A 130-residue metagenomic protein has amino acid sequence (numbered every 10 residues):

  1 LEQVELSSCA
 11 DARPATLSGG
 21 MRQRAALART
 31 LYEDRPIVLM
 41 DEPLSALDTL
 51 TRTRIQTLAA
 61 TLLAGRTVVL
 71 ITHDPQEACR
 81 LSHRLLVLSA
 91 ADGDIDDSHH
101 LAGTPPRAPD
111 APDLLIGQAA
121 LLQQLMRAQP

Functional and structural regions predicted by a protein language model:
L1-C9: Conserved ABC ATPase "signature" region
A12, E33: Conserved signature/switch motifs of ABC ATPase nucleotide-binding domains
R13-L17, M21: Conserved ABC ATPase signature
L27: Hydrophobic anchor residue at the start of the ABC signature
V38-E42: Catalytic Walker B motif of ABC-type/P-loop ATPase nucleotide-binding domains
R52-A64: Helical segment within the ABC ATPase nucleotide-binding domain
A90-A120: Conserved beta-strand-loop-alpha-helix hinge in the C-terminal portion of ABC ATPase nucleotide-binding domains
